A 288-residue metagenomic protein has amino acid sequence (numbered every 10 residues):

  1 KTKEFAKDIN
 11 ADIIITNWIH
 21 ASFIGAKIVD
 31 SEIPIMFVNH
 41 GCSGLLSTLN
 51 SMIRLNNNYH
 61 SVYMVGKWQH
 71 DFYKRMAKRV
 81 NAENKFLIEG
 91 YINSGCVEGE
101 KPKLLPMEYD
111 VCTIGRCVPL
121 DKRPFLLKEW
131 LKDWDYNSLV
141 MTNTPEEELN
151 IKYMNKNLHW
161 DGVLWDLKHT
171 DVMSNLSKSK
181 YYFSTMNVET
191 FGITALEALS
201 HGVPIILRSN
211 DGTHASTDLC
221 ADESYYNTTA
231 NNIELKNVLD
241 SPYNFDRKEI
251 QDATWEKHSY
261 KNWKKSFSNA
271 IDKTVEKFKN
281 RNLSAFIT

Functional and structural regions predicted by a protein language model:
T16-A21, N39: Short His-centered aromatic/hydrophobic patch
G41-S43, W68-Q69, L87-K101: Short beta-strand->alpha-helix junction loop in the catalytic core of nucleotide-activated group-transfer enzymes
L46-S47, S51-F86: A short, active-site helix/loop in glycosyltransferases that binds the activated sugar's phosphate group
V97, P102-K122, L127-L139: Conserved donor-binding/catalytic core segment of Leloir-type glycosyltransferases
L149-L167: Nucleotide-activated donor-binding/catalytic signature segment of Leloir-type glycosyltransferases, i.e., the conserved
N187: Aromatic "clamp/platform" in nucleotide-sugar-dependent glycosyltransferases that forms part of the donor/acceptor
P204-S209: Short hydrophobic beta-strand element within catalytic cores of glycosyltransferases and related nucleotide-activated
I233-E234, D240-T288: A charged, aromatic-enriched C-terminal amphipathic alpha-helix characteristic of glycosyltransferases across folds
